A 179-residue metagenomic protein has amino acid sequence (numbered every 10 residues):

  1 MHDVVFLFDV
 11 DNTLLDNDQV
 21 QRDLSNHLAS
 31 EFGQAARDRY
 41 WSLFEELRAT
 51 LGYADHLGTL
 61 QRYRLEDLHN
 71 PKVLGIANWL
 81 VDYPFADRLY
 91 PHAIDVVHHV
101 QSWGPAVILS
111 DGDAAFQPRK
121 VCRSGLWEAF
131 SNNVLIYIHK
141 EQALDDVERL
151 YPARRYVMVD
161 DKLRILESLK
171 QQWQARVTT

Functional and structural regions predicted by a protein language model:
M1-D3, S102-G104, R149-R154, W173: Glycine-rich phosphate-binding loop signature in dinucleotide/nucleotide-binding domains
M1-S42: Active-site neighborhood of HAD-like aspartate-dependent phosphohydrolases
L14, A106, M158: Conserved SAM-binding loop
V20, E31-A35, F44-V81, H99: A metal-dependent, Asp-based hydrolase signature
G58, N78-I108, E141-D146: Short, acidic loop-to-helix structural element flanking the phosphoryl-transfer center in phosphate-processing enzymes
I94-V107, D111-L135: Substrate-recognition/cap helix-loop segment adjacent to the acidic, metal-dependent catalytic center of Asp-based
K140-K170: Conserved Lys-Pro-Asp/Glu-containing loop-to-beta segment of HAD-superfamily phosphomonoesterases, centered on
